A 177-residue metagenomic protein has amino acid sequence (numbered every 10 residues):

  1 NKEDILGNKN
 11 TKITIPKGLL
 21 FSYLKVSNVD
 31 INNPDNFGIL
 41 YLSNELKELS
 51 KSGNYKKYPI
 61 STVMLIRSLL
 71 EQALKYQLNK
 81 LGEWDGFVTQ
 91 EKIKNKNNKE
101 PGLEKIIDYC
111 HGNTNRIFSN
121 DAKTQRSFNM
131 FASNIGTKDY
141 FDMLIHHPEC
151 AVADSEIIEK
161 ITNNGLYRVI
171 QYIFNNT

Functional and structural regions predicted by a protein language model:
E3-S22, W84-T177: Long, charged low-complexity segments
L6, K12-P16, Y41, K56 (+1 more regions): K/R-rich mixed-charge low-complexity regions
K17-D35: Short N-terminal edge-element motif at the start of the domain
N28-P34, E48-I60: Short, contiguous acidic/charged loop-to-helix segments that flank catalytic cores in large enzymes
N32-N44, S133-T137: Helix-boundary capping/turn motifs
D35, Y58, T62, M130-N134: Helix-start/N-cap signature of alpha-helical segments
L40, K47, K56-L81: Short, hydrophobic, well-ordered secondary-structure elements
S43-K51, D142-E149: Regular secondary-structure segments
